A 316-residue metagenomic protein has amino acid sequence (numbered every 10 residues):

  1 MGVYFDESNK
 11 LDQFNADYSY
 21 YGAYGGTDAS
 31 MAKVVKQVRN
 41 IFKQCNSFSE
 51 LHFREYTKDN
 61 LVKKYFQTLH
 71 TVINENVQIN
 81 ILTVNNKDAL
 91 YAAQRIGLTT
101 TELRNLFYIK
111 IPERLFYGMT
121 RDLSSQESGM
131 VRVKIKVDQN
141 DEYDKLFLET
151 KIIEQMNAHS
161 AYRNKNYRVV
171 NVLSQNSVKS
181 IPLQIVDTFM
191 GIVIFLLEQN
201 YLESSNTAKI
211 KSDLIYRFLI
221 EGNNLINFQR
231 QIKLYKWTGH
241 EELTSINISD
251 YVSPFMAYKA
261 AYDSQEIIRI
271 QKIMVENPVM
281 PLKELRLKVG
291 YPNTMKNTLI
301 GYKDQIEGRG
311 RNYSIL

Functional and structural regions predicted by a protein language model:
M1-L316: Phosphate-ester processing/binding pockets and catalytic centers
